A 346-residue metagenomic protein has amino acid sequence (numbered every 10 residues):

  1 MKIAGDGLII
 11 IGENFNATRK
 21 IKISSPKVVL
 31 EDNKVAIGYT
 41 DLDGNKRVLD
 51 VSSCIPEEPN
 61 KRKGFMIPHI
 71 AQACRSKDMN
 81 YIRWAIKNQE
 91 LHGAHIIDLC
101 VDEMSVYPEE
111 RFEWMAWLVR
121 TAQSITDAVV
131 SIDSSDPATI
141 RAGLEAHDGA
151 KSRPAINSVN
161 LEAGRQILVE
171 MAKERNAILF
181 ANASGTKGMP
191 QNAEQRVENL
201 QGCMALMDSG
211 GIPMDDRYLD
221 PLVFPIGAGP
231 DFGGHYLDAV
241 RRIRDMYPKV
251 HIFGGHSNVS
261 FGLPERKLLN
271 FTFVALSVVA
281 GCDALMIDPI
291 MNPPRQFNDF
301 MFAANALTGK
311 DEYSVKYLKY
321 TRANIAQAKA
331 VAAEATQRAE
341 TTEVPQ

Functional and structural regions predicted by a protein language model:
M1-R217, I226-Q346: Domain-level signal for soluble alpha/beta catalytic cores
P221: Glycine-rich phosphate-binding loop
